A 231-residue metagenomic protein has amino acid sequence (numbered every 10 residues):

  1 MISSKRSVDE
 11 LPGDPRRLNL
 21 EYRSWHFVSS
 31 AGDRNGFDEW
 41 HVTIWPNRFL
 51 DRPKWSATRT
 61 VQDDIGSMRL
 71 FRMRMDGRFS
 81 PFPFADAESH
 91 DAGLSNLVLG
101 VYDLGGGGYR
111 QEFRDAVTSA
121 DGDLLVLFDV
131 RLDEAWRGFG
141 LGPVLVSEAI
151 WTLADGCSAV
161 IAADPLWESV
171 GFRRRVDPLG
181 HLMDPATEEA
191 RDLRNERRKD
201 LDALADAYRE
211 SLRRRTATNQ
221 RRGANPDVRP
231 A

Functional and structural regions predicted by a protein language model:
M1-R137, E148-A231: Non-catalytic substrate-recognition and accessory regions of acyl/acetyltransferase enzymes
G140-G142: Glycine-rich phosphate-binding loop
L145: Hydrophobic positions on the alpha1 helix immediately C-terminal to the Walker A/P-loop
